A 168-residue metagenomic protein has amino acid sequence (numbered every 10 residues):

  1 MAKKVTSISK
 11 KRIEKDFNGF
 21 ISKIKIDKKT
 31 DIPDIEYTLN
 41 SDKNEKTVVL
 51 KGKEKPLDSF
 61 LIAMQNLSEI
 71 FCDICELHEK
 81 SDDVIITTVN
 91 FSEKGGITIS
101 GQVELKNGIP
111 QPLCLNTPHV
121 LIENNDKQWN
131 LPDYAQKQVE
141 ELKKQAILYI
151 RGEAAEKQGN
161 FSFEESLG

Functional and structural regions predicted by a protein language model:
M1-K4, E156-G168: Short acidic DE-rich linear segments
M1-K94: OB-fold ssDNA-binding interfaces and closely related basic DNA-contact patches used across DNA replication/repair
I35-L39, I99-L105: A short beta-strand signature
P56-N66, L121-Y134: Short, surface-exposed linear segments at secondary-structure transitions and domain or protein termini
E76-G96, Q102-E104, D126-V139: Structured, beta-strand-rich domain cores that present glycine/charged loop surfaces used to bind extended ligands
Q102-N125: Short acidic, glycine/tyrosine-flanked loop/strand segments centered on an H-E-D-like triad
N125-K157: Mixed-charge, glycine-accented linear interaction segment located at domain edges/termini
